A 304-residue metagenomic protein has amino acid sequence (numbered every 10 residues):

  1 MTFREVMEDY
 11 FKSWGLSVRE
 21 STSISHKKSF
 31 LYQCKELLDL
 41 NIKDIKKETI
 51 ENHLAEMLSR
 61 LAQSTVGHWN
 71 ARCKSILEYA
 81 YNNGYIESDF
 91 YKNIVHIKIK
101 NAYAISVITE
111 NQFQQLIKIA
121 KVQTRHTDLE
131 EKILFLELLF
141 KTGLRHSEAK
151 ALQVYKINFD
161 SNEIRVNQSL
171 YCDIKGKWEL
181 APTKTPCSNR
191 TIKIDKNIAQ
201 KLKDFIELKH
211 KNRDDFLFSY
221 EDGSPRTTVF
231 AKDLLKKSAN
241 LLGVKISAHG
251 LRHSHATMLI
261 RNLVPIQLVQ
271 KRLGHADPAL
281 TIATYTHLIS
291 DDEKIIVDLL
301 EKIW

Functional and structural regions predicted by a protein language model:
F3-Y79, N83-Y85, A102, T124-D128 (+2 more regions): N-terminal core-binding DNA-recognition domain of tyrosine site-specific recombinases/integrases
L40, Q63, A120-L129, T142 (+5 more regions): Short, basic (Lys/Arg/His-rich) helix/loop patches that form interaction surfaces in the mid-to-C-terminal regions
K43, I86-S88, I99-I119, I174-D195 (+1 more regions): DNA breakage-rejoining catalytic core of tyrosine-based enzymes
L54, A71, L139-F140, I260-R261: Short amphipathic helical patch at the helix-1/turn junction of helix-turn-helix
N82, I86, N93-L152, D160: Basic, Lys/Arg- and aromatic-enriched nucleic-acid-binding interface segment
A151-D204: Conserved tyrosine-mediated DNA breakage-rejoining catalytic core shared by Y-recombinases
A151-I157, Q270-A276, T286-H287: A short, basic/aromatic helix-end/turn motif that makes direct DNA contacts
K175-A181, A283-W304: DNA/chromatin major-groove-contacting recognition/catalytic segments
